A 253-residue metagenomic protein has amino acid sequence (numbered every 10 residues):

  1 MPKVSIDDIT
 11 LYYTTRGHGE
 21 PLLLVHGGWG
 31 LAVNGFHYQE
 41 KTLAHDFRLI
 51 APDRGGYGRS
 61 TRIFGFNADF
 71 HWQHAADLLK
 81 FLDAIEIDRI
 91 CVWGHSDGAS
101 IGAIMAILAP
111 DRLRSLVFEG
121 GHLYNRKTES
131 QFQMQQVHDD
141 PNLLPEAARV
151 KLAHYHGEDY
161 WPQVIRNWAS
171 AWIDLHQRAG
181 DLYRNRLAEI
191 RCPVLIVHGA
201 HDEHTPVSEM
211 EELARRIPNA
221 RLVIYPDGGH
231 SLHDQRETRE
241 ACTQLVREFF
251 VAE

Functional and structural regions predicted by a protein language model:
I9-T61: Conserved HGGG/HGGXW glycine-rich cap/lid loop of the alpha/beta-hydrolase fold
K41, A51-I90: Active-site loop/oxyanion-hole signature of alpha/beta-hydrolase fold enzymes
S100-L108, L113-P145: Flexible "cap/lid" loop of the alpha/beta hydrolase fold
A169-R186: Active-site nucleophile elbow and catalytic-triad environment of alpha/beta-hydrolase enzymes
I190, I196-H198: Short beta-strand/loop motif that positions the catalytic acidic residue of the alpha/beta-hydrolase fold
C192, P206-R215: Short alpha-helix in the alpha/beta-hydrolase fold that links the catalytic acid
H201-T205: Acidic catalytic loop of the alpha/beta-hydrolase fold
R221, D227-E253: Catalytic active-site module of serine/aspartate enzymes centered on a nucleophile-bearing elbow/loop
